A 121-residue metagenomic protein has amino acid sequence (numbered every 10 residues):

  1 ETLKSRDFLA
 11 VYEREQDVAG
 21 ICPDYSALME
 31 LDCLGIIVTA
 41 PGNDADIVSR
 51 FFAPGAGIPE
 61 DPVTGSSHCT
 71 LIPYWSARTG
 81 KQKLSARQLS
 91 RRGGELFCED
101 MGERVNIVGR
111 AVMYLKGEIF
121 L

Functional and structural regions predicted by a protein language model:
E1-L121: Active-site proximal loop and beta-alpha junction motif in alpha/beta enzyme cores
